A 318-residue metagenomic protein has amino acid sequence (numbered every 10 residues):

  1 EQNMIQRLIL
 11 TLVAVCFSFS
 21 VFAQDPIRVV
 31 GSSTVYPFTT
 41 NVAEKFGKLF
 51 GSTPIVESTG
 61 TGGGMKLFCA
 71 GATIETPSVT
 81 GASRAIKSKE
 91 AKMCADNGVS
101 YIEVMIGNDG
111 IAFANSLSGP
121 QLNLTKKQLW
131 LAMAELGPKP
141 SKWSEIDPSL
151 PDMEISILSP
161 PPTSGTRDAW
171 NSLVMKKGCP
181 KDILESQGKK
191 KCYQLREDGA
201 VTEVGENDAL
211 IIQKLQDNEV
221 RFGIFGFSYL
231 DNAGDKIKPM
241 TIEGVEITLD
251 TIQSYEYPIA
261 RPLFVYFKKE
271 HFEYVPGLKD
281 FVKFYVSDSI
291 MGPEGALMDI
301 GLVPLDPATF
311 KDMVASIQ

Functional and structural regions predicted by a protein language model:
E1-N3: Short, Lys/Arg-enriched N-terminal segments with co-localized hydrophobic residues within the first ~10-30 amino acids
I5-A14: Sec-dependent signal peptide recognition, specifically the positively charged N-region followed immediately by
A23-Q318: Flexible loop/hinge segments at secondary-structure junctions
